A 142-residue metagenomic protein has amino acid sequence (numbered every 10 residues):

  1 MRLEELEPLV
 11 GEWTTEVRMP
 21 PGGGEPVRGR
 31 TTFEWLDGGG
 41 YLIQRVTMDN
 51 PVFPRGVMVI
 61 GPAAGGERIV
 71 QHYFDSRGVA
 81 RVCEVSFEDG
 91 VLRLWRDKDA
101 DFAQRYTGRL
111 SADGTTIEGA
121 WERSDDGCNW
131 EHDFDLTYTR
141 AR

Functional and structural regions predicted by a protein language model:
M1-R142: Hydrophobic small-molecule pocket/channel-lining residues, especially in calycin-type beta-barrels
